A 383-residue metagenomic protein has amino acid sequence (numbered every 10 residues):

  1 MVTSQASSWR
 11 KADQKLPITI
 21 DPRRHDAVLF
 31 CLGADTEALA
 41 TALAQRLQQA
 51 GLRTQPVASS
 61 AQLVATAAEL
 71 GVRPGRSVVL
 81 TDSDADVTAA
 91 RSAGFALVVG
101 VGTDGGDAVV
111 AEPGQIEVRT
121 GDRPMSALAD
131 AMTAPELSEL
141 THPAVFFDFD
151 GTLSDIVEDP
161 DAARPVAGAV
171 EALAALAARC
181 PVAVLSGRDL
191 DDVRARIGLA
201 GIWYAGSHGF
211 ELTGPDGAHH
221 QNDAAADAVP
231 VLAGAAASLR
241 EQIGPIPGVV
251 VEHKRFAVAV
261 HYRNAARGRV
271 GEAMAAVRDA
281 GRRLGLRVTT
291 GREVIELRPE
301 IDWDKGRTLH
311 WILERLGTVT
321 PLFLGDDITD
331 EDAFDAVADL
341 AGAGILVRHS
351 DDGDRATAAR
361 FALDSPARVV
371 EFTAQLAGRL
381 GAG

Functional and structural regions predicted by a protein language model:
Q5, Q48-G51, I246, E252-L324 (+3 more regions): Conserved acidic, metal-coordinating active-site core of Asp-based, Mg2+-dependent phosphoryl-transfer enzymes
S7-L39, S138-D159, V184: Asp-based phosphoryl-transfer active-site loop
P22, D26-A61, L173-R196, Y204 (+4 more regions): Substrate-recognition element of Asp-dependent hydrolases with the DxDx(T/V) motif
F30-D35, S59, T81-S83, V101-T103 (+1 more regions): Structural motif
T41-R46, V157-A175, L346: Basic, amphipathic juxtamembrane/active-site segments that coordinate anionic phosphate or diphosphate groups
Q48-V78, D84-T88, S92, S207 (+2 more regions): Substrate-recognition "cap/lid" segment bordering the active-site pocket of phosphatases
V79, A85-A131, L140, H219 (+2 more regions): Mg2+-dependent phosphoryl-transfer enzymes with acidic/Ser/Thr/Gly-rich catalytic loops
R164-H253: Active-site phosphate-binding/coordination module
